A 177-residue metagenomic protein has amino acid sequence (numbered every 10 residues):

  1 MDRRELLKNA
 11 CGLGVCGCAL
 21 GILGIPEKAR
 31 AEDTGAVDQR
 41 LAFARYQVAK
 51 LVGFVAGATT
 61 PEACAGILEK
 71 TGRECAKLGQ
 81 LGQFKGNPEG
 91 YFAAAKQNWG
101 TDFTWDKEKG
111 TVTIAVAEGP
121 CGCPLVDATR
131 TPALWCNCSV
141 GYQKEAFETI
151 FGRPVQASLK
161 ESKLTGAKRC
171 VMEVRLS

Functional and structural regions predicted by a protein language model:
M1-V15: N-terminal secretory signal peptides and thylakoid transit peptides that target proteins across membranes
A10, Q156-S177: Short terminal or interdomain "cap/linker" segment that borders an active site or interface and mediates
C16-G21: Bacterial N-terminal signal peptides
I22-A56, C75: C-terminal segment of N-terminal export signals and the immediately downstream linker at the start of the mature
V55-W135: Amphipathic interaction/junction segments at domain boundaries or subunit interfaces
K85, R153-Q156: Short Pro/Gly-enriched beta-strand edge/turn motifs at strand-loop
K109, G152, A167-R169: A general secondary-structure signal for short beta-strands and their flanking turns/coil in non-transmembrane regions
L134-G152: Active-site helix/loop of acyl-thioester processing domains in fatty-acid/polyketide metabolism, spanning hotdog-fold
